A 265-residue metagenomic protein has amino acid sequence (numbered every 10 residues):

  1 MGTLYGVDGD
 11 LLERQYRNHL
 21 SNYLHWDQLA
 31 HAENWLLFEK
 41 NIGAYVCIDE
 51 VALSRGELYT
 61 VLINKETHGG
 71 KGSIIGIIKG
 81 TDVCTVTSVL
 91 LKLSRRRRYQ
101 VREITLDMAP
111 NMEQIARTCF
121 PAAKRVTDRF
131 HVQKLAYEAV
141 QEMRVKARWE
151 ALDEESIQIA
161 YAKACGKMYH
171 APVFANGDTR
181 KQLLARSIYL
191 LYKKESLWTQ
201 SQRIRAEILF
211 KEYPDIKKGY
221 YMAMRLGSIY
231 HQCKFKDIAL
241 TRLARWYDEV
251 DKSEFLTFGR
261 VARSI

Functional and structural regions predicted by a protein language model:
G2-R17: Short, basic interhelical loop/turn and adjoining N-cap of the next helix at nucleic-acid- or acidic-partner-contacting
Y16-F38, M143: Short, basic alpha-helical nucleic acid-contact segments in DNA-binding proteins and DNA transaction factors
S21, R55-G56, K65-K71, T87-K92 (+4 more regions): Acidic/histidine-rich catalytic cores and adjacent linkers of DNA breakage/strand-transfer/modification proteins
E33-S54: Two-metal-ion RNase H-like nuclease active-site motif
T60: Short aromatic-glycine-enriched beta-strand elements
G70-C84: Glycine-rich phosphate-binding "P-loop"
Y137-W149: Short, surface-exposed amphipathic charged segments that create phosphate/polyanion-binding patches used for binding
